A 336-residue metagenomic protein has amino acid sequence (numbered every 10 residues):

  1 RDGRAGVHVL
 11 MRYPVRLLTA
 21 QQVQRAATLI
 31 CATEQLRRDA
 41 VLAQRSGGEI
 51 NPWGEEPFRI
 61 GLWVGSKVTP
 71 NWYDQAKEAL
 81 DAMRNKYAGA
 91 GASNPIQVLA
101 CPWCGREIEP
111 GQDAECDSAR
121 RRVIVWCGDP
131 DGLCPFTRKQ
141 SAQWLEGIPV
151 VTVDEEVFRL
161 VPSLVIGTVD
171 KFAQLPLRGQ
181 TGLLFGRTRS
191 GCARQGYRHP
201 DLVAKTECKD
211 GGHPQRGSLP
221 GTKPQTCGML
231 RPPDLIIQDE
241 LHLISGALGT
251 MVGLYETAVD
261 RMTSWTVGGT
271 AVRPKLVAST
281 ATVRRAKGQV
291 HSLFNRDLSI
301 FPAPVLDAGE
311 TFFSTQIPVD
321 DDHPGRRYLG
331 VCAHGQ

Functional and structural regions predicted by a protein language model:
D2-Q24, T33-L42, E56, V157-L160 (+1 more regions): Conserved SF1/SF2 helicase motif Ia
A5-C31, G61-V68, G167-L177, A281-K287: Conserved Walker A/P-loop ATP-binding site and its immediately adjacent core in helicase/helicase-like ATPase domains
V7-H8, R59, V161-L164, P232-L235 (+1 more regions): Loop/turn-to-beta-strand initiation segments
L18-M83, P102-G105, W126-E146, Q180-R187 (+1 more regions): Conserved helix-turn-beta segment of the N-terminal RecA-like "Helicase ATP-binding" lobe in SF1/SF2 helicases
Q21, G246-T315: Post-DEXD/H (motif II) to motif III coupling segment of the RecA-like Helicase ATP-binding lobe
P70-V153, F185-C227: Cys/His-rich short segments
D74-V98, R284-K287, H291, D297-Q336: Conserved interdomain linker/interface between the two RecA-like ATPase lobes of SF2 helicase motors
P162, D170, L184-T206, T226-W265: SF2 helicase catalytic motif II
